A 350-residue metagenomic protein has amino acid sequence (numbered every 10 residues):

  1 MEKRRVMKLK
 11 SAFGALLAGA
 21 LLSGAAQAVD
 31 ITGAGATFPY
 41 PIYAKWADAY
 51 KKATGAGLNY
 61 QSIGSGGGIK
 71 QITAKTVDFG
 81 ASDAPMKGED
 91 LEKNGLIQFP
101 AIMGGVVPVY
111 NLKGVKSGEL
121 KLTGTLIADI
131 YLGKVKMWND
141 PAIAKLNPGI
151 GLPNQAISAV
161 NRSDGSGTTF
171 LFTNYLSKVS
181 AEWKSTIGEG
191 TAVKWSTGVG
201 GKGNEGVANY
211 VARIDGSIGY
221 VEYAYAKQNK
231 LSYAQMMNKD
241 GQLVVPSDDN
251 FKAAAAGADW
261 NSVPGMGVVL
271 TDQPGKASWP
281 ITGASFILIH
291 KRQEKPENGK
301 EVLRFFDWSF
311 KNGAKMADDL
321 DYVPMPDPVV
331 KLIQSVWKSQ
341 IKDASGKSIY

Functional and structural regions predicted by a protein language model:
E2-G14: Bacterial N-terminal signal peptides that target proteins for export
E2-R5, L21, I69-K70: A general, composition-driven signal for non-globular sequence regions
M7, S23-A28: Extreme N-terminus of proteins, especially the signal/transit-peptide cleavage junction and the first residues
A12-S23: Bacterial N-terminal signal peptides
A28-Y350: Flexible loop/hinge segments at secondary-structure junctions
